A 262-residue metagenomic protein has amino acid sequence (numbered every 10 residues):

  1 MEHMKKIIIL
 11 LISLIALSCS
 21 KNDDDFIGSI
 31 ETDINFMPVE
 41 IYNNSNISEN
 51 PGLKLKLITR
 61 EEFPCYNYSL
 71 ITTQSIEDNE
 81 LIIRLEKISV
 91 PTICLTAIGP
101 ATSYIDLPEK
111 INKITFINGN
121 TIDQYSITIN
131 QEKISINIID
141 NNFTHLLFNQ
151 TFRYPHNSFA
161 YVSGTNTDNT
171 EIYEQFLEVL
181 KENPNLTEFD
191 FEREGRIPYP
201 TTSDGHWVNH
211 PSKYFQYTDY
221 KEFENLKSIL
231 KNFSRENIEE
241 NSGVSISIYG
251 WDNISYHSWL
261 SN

Functional and structural regions predicted by a protein language model:
M1-M4, I12-P38, N262: Bacterial Sec-dependent N-terminal signal peptides
N22-E86, N141-G164: Acidic/polar, low-complexity intrinsically disordered N-terminal segments immediately downstream of a Sec signal
T59, L85-S89, N118-N120, I129-Q131: A mature extracytoplasmic/lumenal domain signature
E80-T92, R193-D204: Solvent-exposed serine/threonine-rich low-complexity stretches and specific carbohydrate-binding patches
L85-E109, N209, F215-L230: An anionic, turn-rich surface loop/hairpin at beta-sheet edges that serves as a generic interaction/coordination patch
K110-T121: A short tyrosine-centered beta-strand micro-motif
Q124-L180: Surface-exposed beta-loop interaction hotspot
L180-L186, D190-N262: Preference for solvent-exposed, low-hydrophobicity sequence contexts
